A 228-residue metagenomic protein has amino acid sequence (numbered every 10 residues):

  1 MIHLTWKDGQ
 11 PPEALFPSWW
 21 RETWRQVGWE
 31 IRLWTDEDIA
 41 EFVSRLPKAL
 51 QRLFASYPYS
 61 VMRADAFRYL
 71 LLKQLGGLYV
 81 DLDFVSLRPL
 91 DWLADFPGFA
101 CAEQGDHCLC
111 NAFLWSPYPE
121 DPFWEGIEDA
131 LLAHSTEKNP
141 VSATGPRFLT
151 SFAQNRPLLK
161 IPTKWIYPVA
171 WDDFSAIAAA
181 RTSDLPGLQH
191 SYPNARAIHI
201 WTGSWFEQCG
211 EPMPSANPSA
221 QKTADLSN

Functional and structural regions predicted by a protein language model:
M1-A64, V80-N228: Glycosyltransferase-associated regions of secretory-pathway enzymes, highlighting luminal stem/catalytic domains
D65-G77: Small-residue hinge/turn detector
